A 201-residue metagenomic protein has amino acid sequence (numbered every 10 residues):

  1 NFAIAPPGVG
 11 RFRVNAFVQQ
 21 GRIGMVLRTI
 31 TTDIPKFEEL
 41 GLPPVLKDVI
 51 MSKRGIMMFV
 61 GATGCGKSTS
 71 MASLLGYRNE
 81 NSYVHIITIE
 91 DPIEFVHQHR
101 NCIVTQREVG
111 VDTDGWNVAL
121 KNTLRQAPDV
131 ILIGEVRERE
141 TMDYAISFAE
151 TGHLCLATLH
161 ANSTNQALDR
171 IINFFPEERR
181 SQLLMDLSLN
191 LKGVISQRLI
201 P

Functional and structural regions predicted by a protein language model:
N1-P201: Short, flexible helix-loop junctions that flank or precede catalytic/ligand sites
